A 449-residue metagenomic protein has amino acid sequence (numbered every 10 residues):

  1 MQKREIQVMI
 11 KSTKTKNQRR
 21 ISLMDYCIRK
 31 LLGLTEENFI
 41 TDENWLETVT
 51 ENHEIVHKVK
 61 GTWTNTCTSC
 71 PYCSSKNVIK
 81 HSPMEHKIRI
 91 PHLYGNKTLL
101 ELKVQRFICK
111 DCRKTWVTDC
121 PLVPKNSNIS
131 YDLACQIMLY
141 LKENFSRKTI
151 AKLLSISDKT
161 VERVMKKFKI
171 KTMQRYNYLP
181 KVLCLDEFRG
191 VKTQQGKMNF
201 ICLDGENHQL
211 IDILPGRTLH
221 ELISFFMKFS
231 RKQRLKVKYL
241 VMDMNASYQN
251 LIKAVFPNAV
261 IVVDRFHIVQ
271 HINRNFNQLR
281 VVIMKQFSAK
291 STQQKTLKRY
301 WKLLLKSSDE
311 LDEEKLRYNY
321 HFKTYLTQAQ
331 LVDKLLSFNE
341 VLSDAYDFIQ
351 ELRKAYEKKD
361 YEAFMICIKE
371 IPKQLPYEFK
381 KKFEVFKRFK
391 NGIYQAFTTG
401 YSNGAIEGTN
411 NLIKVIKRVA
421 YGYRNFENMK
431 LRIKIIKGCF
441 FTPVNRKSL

Functional and structural regions predicted by a protein language model:
Q2-C120: Short, conserved DNA-binding cores of transcription-related domains
Q2-K3, Q7-K11, K87-L183, E187-Q194 (+3 more regions): Short, positively charged, Gly/Tyr-enriched micro-motifs that form contact patches at catalytic or ligand/partner
I10, W63, C67, Y72 (+8 more regions): Acidic/histidine-rich catalytic cores and adjacent linkers of DNA breakage/strand-transfer/modification proteins
K60, T172-M173, G190, M227-R231: Short, flexible, glycine/charge-rich loop motifs used to bind or transfer phosphoryl groups or to couple energy/partner
D119-C120, L203-Q209: Gly-rich Lys/Arg/Thr-decorated short loops/hinges at beta-loop-alpha junctions or inter-strand turns that position
N126-I129, L210-Q233, Y239: Active-site beta-loop-alpha junctions of metal-dependent nucleic acid enzymes, especially the RNase H-like/DDE
G196-K197, I201, I213: Active-site cores of enzymes that catalyze phosphoryl transfer or operate on phosphate-rich substrates
M198-F200, N273-M284: Short, surface-exposed amphipathic charged segments that create phosphate/polyanion-binding patches used for binding
